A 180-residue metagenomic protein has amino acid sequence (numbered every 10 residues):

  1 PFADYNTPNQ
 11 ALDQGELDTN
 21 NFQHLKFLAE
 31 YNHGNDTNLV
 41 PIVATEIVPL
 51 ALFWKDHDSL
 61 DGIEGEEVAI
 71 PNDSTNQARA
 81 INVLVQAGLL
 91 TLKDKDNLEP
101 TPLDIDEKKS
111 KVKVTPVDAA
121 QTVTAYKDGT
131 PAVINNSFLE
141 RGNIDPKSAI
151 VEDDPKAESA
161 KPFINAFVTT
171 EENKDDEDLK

Functional and structural regions predicted by a protein language model:
P1-Q10, N97-T124: Short helix-initiation/N-cap motifs at beta->coil->alpha
Y5-D36, L52, E140-N143: Pocket-flanking alpha-helical
T7, A11, E16, K26 (+5 more regions): Extracytoplasmic/secreted proteins, especially bacterial periplasmic and envelope-associated proteins
D13-Q23, E66, L89, S110-K113 (+1 more regions): Alpha-to-beta junction loops
E30-I42, D56-H57, D128, V133 (+1 more regions): Ligand-binding "clamshell"
P41-P49, I63, E152-I164: Short Pro/Gly-enriched coil loops immediately N-terminal to beta-strands
I42-L90: A conserved helix-loop-strand patch within extracytoplasmic ligand-binding domains of the periplasmic binding
P49-L60, F163-D178: A bilobed periplasmic-binding-protein/Venus flytrap-type ligand-binding module shared by bacterial periplasmic
